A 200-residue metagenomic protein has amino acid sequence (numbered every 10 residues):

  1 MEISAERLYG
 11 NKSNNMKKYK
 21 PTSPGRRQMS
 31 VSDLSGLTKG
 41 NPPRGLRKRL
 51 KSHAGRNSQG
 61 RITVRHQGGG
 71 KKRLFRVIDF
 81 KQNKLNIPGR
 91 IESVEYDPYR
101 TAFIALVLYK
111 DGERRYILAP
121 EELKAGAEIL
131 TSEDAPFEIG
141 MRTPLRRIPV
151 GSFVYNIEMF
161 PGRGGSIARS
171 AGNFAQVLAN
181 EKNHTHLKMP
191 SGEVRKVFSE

Functional and structural regions predicted by a protein language model:
S4, L8-R100, E121-E200: Basic, glycine/proline-rich low-complexity segments that contact nucleic acids
P98-A105, R114-I117: Short, flexible active-site-proximal loops enriched in glycine and acidic residues
L108-R115, E133-I139: Short, structured beta-strand/loop micro-motifs enriched in basic residues and often containing a Trp
G112-K124: Beta-strand/loop nucleic-acid-binding surfaces
